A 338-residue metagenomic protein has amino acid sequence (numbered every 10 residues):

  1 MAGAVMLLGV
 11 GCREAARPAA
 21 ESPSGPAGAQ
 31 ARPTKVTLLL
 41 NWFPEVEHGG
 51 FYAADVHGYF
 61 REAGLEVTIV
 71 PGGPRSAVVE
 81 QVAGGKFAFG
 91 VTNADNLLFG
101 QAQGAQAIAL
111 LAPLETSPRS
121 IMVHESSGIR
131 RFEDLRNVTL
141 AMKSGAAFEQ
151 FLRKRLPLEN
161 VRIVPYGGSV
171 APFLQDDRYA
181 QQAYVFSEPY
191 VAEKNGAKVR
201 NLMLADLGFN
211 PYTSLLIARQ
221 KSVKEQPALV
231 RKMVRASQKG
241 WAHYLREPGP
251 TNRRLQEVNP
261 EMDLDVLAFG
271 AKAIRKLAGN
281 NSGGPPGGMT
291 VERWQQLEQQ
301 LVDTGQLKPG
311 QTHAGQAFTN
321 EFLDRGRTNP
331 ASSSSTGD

Functional and structural regions predicted by a protein language model:
M1-G9: Bacterial N-terminal signal peptides
M6, A19-Q30, T328-D338: Compositionally biased, proline/threonine/alanine/serine-rich low-complexity intrinsically disordered stretches
G11-A16: Bacterial signal peptide processing site
A20-Y166, P172-F186, L202: Short, glycine-/small- and polar/acidic-enriched structural segments that line small-molecule recognition paths
T68, S76, D206, F269-R275 (+1 more regions): Short linear loop/turn motifs
D95, G168-E261: Pocket-lining segment of extracytoplasmic ligand-binding domains
E225-L307: Secondary-structure end/capping motifs
Q295-D338: Conserved C-terminal helix/tail region of periplasmic/extracytoplasmic solute-binding proteins
